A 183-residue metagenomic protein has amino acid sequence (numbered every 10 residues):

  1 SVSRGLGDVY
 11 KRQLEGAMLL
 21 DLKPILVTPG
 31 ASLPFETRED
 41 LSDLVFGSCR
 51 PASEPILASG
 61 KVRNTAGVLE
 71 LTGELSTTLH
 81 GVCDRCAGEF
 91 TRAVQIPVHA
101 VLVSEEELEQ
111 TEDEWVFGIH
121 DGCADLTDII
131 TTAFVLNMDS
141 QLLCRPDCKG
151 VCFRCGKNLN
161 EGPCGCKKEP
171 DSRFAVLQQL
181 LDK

Functional and structural regions predicted by a protein language model:
S1-Q13: Single conserved hydrophobic/aromatic residue that forms the stacking wall/gate of nucleotide- or nucleobase-binding
R12-K183: Structured interface patches
